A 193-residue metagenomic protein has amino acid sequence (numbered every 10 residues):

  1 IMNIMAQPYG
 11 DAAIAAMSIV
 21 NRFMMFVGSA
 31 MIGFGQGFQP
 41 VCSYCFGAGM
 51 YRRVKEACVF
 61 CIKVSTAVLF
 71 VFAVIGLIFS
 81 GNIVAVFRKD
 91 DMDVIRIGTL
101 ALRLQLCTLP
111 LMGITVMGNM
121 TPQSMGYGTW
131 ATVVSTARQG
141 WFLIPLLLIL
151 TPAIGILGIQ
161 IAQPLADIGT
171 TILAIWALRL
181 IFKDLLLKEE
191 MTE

Functional and structural regions predicted by a protein language model:
I1-F26, Y44, N82-M92, A153: Helix-terminus/linker motif at the lipid-water interface of multi-pass membrane proteins
I1-M5, F26-S29, V74, M117-T121 (+2 more regions): Alpha-helical transmembrane segments of multipass membrane proteins
D11, R22, F26-A30, Q36 (+2 more regions): Hydrophobic alpha-helical transmembrane segments of integral membrane proteins, especially multi-pass transporters
I14, M24-V27, I95-R103, R138: Alpha-helical membrane-interface segments at transmembrane helix boundaries
A16-S80, M112-V134: Small-residue-rich hydrophobic transmembrane alpha-helices
I32-Q36, Q105-S124, W130-F142, I159-I175: Short runs within selected transmembrane alpha-helices of multi-pass transporters and secretion channels
C42-T108, I149-E193: Short alpha-helical transmembrane segments in multi-pass integral membrane proteins
